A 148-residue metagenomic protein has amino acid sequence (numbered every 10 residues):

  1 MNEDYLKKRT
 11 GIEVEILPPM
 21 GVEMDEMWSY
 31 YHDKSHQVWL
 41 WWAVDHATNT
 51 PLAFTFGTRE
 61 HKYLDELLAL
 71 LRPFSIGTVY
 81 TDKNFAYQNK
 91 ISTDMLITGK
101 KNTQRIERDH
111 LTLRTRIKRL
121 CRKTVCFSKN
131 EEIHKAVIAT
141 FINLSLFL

Functional and structural regions predicted by a protein language model:
M1-L148: Residue-level recognition of single "structural anchor" positions that define or cap local secondary structure
